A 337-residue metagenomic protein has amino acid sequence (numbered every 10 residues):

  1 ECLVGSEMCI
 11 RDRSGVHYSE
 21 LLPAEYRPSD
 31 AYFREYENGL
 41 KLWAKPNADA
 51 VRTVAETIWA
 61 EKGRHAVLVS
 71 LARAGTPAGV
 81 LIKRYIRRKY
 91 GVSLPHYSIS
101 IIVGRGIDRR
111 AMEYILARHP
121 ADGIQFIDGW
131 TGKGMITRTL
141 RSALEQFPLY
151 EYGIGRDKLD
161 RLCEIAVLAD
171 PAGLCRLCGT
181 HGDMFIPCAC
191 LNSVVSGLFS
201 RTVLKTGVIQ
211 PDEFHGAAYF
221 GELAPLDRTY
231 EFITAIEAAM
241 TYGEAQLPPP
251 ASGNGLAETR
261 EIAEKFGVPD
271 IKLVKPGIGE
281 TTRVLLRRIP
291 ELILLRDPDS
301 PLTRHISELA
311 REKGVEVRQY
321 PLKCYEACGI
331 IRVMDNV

Functional and structural regions predicted by a protein language model:
E1-G5, C9: Single conserved hydrophobic/aromatic residue that forms the stacking wall/gate of nucleotide- or nucleobase-binding
P28-D49, K265-D270: Glycine-rich phosphate-binding "P-loop"
W43-K62, G277-T282: A short, well-structured juxtamembrane/interface segment
V67-I82, G129-I136, P171-A172, D297-T303: Gly/Ser/Thr-rich loops at beta-strand to alpha-helix junctions that form or flank small-molecule/cofactor-binding
K83-G132, A166-A169: Catalytic or ion-translocation cores adjacent to nucleophile or general acid/base/metal-coordination motifs in diverse
C175-E231: Acidic, metal-coordinating catalytic segment for phosphate/diphosphate chemistry, firing primarily on the Nudix
D212-L273, E280-T282: Redox- and metal-dependent alpha/beta enzyme cores, enriched for Fe-S-associated oxidoreductases and cofactor-handling
I271-V337: C-terminal non-catalytic interaction/assembly regions of soluble proteins
